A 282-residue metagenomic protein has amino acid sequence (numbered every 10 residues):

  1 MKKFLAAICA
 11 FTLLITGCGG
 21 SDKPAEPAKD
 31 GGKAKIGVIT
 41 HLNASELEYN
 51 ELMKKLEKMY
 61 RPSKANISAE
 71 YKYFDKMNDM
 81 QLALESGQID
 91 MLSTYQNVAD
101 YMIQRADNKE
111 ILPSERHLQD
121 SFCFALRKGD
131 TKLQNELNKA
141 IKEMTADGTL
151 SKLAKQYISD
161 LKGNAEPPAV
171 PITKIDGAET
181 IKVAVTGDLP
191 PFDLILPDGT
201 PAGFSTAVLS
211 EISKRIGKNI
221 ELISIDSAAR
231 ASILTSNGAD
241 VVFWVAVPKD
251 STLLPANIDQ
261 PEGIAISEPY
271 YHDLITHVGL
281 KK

Functional and structural regions predicted by a protein language model:
K2-I8: Sec-dependent signal peptide recognition, specifically the positively charged N-region followed immediately by
L13-G17: C-terminal motif of bacterial Sec signal peptides marking the signal peptidase cleavage site
C18-P27: Bacterial lipoprotein signal-peptidase II cleavage site
G19, T40-E46, N50-P62, L118-N164 (+2 more regions): Extended ligand-binding regions for polar small-molecule ligands
E26, I39-L42, S93-S121, K128 (+1 more regions): Acidic, polar ligand-binding/catalytic clefts
K29-M91, Y95, E136, K152 (+1 more regions): Extracytoplasmic small-molecule ligand-binding "clamshell" domains of the periplasmic binding protein/Venus flytrap
E51-M53, A106-N108, K139, L196-T200 (+2 more regions): Short, glycine/charged-enriched secondary-structure capping and boundary segments
L153-V183: Disordered inhibitory propeptide/activation segment of secreted metzincin zinc metalloprotease zymogens, centered on
